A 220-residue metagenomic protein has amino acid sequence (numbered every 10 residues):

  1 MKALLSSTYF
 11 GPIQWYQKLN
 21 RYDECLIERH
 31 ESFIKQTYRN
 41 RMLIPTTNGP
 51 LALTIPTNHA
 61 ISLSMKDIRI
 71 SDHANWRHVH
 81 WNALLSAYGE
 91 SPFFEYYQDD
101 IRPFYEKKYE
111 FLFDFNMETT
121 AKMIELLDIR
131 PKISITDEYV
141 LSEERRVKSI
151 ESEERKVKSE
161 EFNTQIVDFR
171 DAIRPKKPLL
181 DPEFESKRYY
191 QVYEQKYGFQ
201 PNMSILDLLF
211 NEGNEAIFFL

Functional and structural regions predicted by a protein language model:
M1-L220: Residues lining hydrophobic/aromatic ligand-binding pockets adjacent to catalytic sites
